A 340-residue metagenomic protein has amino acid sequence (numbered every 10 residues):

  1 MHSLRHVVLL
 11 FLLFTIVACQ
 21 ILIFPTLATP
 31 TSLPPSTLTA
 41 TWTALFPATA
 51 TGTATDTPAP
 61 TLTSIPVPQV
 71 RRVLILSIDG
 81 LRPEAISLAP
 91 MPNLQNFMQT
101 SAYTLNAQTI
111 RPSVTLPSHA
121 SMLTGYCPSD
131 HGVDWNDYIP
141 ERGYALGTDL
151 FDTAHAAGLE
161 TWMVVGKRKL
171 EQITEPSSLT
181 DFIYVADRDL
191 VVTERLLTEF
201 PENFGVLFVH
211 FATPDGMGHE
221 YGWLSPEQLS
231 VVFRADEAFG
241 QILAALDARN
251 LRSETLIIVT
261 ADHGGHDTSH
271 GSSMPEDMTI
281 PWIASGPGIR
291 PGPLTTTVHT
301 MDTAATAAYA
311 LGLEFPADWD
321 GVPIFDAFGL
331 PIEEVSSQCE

Functional and structural regions predicted by a protein language model:
M1-L76, R82, P92, N96-Q99 (+3 more regions): Intrinsically disordered, low-complexity Ser/Thr/Pro-rich tracts
Q69-V73, T100-T104, A156-W162, E202-L207 (+3 more regions): Loop/turn elements at helix/coil->beta-strand transitions in domains of secreted/extracellular proteins
L74-I75, N93, V231-M274, A307: Metal-dependent active-site segment of extracytoplasmic phospho-/sulfohydrolases and closely related
I78-A85, A107-P112, D134-R142, F151 (+4 more regions): Second-shell loop/turn segments in exported
E84-H119, Y126: Short, structured active-site-proximal loop/turn typified by the sulfatase FGly-forming signature C/S-X-P-X-R
H119, L123, S273-F315, F325 (+1 more regions): Substrate-binding rim/cap in mid-to-C-terminal beta-strand-loop elements of soluble/periplasmic
S129-V192: Catalytic-site neighborhoods of secreted/periplasmic enzymes that process anionic sulfate/phosphate groups
R168-L179, P201-E237, Q241: Active-site His/acidic residue clusters
